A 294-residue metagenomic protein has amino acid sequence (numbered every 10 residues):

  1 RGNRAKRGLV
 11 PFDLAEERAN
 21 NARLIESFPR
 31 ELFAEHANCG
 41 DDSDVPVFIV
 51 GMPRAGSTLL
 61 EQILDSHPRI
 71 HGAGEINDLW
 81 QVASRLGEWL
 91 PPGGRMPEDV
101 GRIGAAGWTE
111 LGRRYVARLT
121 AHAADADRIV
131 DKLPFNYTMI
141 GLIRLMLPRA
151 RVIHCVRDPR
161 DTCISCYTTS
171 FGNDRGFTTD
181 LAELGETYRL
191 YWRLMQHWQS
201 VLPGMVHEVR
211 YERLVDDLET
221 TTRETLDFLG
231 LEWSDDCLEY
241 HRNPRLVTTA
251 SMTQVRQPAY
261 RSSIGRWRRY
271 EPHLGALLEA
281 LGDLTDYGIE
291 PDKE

Functional and structural regions predicted by a protein language model:
R1-P46, G93-D127, M146, C166-E208 (+1 more regions): PAPS-dependent sulfotransferases, especially Golgi type II membrane carbohydrate sulfotransferases
L14, E75-N77, R157, C237-L238: Proline- and acidic/polar-enriched loop/turn elements at helix boundaries
H36-L145, C155: Phosphate-binding active sites in nucleotide-utilizing proteins
G72, V152, V206-E208: Conserved beta-strand scaffold positions in the cores of enzyme catalytic domains, especially in NTP/NDP-utilizing
N77-L79, R157-T162, L214-D216: Conserved nucleotide-binding/hydrolysis micro-motifs of P-loop NTPases
T138-G141, I164, E219: Short N-terminal helix/helix-N-cap motif within the alpha/beta-hydrolase-1
I143-C166: Conserved phosphate-donor/acceptor-positioning beta-strand/loop module used by diverse small-molecule
Y211: Short acidic donor-binding/metal-coordinating loop in glycosyltransferase active sites
